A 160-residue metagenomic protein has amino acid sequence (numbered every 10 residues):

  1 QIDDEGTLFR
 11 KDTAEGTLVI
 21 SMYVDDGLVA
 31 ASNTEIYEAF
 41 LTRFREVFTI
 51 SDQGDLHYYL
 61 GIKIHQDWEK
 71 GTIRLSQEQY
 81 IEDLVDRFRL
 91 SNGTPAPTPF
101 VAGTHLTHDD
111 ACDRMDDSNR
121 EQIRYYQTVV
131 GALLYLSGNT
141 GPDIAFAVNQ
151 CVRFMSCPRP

Functional and structural regions predicted by a protein language model:
Q1-P160: Long, low-complexity, charge-biased intrinsically disordered regions
